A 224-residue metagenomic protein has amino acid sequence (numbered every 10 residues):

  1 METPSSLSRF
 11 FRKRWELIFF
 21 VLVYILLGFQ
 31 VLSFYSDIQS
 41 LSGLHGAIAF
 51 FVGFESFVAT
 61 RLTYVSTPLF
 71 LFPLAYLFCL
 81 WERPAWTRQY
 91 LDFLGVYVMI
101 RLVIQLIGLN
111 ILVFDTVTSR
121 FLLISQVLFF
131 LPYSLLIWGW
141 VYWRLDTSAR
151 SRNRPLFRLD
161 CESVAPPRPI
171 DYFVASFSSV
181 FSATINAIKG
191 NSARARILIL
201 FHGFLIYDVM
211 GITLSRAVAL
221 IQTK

Functional and structural regions predicted by a protein language model:
S6-V23, R83-F93, L123-I124, L128: Alpha-helical transmembrane segments and their helix-start/interface "positive-inside/aromatic belt" motifs in integral
L22-L41, G211-L214: Alpha-helical transmembrane segments of multi-pass membrane proteins
L32, G139-V174: Outer-pore turret/helix-boundary of cation channels
S40-V58: Perimembrane loop-to-helix junctions flanking transmembrane segments
S56-L69, Q126-L131, G203: Alpha-helical transmembrane segments of polytopic membrane proteins
R61-F114: Cytosolic-side membrane-entry/anchor segment at the start of a transmembrane helix
I107-S151: Pore-domain transmembrane helices of cation channels
P166-S178, S182-K224: Pore domain of cation channels
